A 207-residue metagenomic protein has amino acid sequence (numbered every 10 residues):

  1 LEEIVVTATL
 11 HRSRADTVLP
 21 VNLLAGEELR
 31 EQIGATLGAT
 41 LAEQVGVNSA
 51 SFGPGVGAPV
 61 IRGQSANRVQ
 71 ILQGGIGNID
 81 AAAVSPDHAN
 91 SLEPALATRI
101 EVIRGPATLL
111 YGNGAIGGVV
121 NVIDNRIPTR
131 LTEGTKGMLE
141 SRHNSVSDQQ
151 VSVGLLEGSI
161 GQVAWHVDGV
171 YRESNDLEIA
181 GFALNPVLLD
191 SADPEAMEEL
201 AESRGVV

Functional and structural regions predicted by a protein language model:
L1-R30, G38, A66, D124: Short, acidic, small-residue-rich periplasmic hinge/interaction motif at the N-terminus of Gram-negative outer-membrane
H11-S13, A66, N78, N125 (+2 more regions): Structural signature of outer-membrane beta-barrel domains
G34, A66, I160-V163: Outer-membrane beta-barrel channels and translocator barrels
L37-T40, G57-V60, V69-L72, D87-L92 (+3 more regions): N-terminal periplasmic accessory domains that precede and gate Gram-negative outer-membrane beta-barrel machines
G38-D80, T98: Extracytoplasmic beta-strand/coil segments of soluble accessory domains associated with Gram-negative outer-membrane
F52-P54, N90, N113, N144-Q149 (+1 more regions): Transmembrane beta-barrel outer-membrane domains
G77-P106: Short acidic/polar hinge/loop motifs at secondary-structure boundaries that mediate gating or recognition
G134-E140, N144, V151, L155-V207: Periplasmic-side early beta-strands and strand-to-turn transitions of outer-membrane beta-barrels
